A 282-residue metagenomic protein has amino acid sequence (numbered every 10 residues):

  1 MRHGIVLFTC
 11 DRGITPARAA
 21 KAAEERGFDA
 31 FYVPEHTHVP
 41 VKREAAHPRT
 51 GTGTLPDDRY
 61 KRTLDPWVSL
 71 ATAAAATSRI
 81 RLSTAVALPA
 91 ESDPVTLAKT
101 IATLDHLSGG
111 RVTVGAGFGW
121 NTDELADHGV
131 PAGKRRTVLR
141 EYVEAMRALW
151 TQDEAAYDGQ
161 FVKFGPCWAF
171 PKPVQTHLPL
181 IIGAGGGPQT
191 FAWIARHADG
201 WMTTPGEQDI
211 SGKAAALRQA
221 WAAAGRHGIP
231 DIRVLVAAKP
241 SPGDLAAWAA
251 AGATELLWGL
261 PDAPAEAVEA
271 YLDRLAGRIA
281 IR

Functional and structural regions predicted by a protein language model:
M1-R282: Active-site-adjacent structural elements that line small-molecule/cofactor binding pockets in enzymes
